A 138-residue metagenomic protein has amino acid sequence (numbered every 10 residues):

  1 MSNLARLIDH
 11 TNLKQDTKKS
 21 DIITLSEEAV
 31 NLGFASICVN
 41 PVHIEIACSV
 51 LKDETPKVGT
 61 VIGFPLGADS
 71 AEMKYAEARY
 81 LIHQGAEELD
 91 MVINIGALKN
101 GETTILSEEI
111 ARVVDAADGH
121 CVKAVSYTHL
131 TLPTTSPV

Functional and structural regions predicted by a protein language model:
M1-A71, Y75, H83: Conserved N-terminal beta1-alpha1 strand-loop-helix module at the mouth
C38, E88-D90: Conserved beta-strand positions in the central sheet of alpha/beta enzyme cores
C48-G63, T104-K123: Alpha-helix-loop-beta-strand connector modules within alpha/beta enzyme cores
L66-R79, N100-E108: Glycine-rich anion/phosphate-binding loops
V92-G96, V122-Y127: Conserved strand-turn element in the central/C-terminal portion of the radical SAM core barrel that lines
T128-T134: Conserved small/polar residues in nucleotide/adenosyl-binding loops
